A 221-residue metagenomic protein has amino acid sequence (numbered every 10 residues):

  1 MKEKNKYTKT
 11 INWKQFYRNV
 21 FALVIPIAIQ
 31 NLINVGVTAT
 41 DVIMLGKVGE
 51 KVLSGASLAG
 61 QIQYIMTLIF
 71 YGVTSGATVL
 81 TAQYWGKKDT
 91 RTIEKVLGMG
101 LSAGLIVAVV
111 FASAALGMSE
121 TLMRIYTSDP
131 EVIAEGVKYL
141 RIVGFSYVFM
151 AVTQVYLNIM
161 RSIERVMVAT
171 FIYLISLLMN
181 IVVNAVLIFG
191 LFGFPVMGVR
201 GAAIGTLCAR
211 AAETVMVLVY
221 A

Functional and structural regions predicted by a protein language model:
M1-I27, T81-S146, F194-A221: Short alpha-helical transmembrane segments in multi-pass integral membrane proteins
W13, Y17-G36, T40, I62-I69 (+2 more regions): Residue-level signal for short hydrophobic patches within transmembrane helices of multi-pass membrane transporters
G36-A39, K47-E50, Y84-K87, S162-I163 (+2 more regions): Helix-loop interface residues and adjacent transmembrane-helix termini in multi-pass membrane transporters, primarily
A39-V42, S113, T121, V155-I159 (+2 more regions): Alpha-helical transmembrane segments of multipass membrane proteins
L45-Y64, P130-E135, V199-G201: Interfacial/gating helices of multi-pass transporter permease domains
L53-L116, M150-A169: Small-residue-rich hydrophobic transmembrane alpha-helices
I65-L68, N180-N184, T214-L218: Hydrophobic transmembrane alpha-helices of multi-pass small-molecule transporters
G104, I159-V186, R200-L207: Alpha-helical transmembrane segments of multi-pass membrane transporters/permeases
